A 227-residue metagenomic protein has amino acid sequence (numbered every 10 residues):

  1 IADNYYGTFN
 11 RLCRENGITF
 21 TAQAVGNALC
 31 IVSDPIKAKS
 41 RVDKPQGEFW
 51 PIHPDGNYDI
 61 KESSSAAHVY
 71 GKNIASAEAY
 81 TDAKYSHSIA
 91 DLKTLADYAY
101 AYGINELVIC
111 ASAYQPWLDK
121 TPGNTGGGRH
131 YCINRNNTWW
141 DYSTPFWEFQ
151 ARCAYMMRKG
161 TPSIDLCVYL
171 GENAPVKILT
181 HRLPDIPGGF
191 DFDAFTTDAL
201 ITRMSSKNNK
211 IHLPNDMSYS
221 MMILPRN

Functional and structural regions predicted by a protein language model:
I1-N227: Carbohydrate-binding surfaces of carbohydrate-active enzymes
